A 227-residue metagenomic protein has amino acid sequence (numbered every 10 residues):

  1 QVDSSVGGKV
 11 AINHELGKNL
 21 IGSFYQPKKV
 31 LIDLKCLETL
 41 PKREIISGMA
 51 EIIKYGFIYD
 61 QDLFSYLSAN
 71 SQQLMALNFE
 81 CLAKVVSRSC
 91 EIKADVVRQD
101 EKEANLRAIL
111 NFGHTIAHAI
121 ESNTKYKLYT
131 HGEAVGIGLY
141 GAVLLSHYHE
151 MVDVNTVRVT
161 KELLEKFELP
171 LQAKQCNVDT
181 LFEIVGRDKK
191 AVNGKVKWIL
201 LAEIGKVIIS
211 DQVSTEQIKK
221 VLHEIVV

Functional and structural regions predicted by a protein language model:
Q1-N70: A glycine/threonine-rich phosphate-anchoring loop and its flanking beta-alpha core in nucleotide/phosphate-binding
D3-S4, N13, K18, E44 (+6 more regions): Short glycine- and Lys/Arg-enriched binding-loop motifs that mark or flank ligand-binding interfaces
N19, Q26, L106-R107, V196: A generic hydrophobic-helix recognition signal that picks specific residues within alpha-helical hydrophobic
F24-Y25, L31-I32, N111, I199-A202: Short beta-strand segments
K42, I46, D60-F64, F79 (+3 more regions): Alpha-helix initiation and N-capping motif
A50, M151-V227: C-terminal charged capping/lid subdomain of soluble metabolic enzymes
S65-Y66, N70-D179: Active-site segments that bind and position negatively charged phosphate/pyrophosphate groups
